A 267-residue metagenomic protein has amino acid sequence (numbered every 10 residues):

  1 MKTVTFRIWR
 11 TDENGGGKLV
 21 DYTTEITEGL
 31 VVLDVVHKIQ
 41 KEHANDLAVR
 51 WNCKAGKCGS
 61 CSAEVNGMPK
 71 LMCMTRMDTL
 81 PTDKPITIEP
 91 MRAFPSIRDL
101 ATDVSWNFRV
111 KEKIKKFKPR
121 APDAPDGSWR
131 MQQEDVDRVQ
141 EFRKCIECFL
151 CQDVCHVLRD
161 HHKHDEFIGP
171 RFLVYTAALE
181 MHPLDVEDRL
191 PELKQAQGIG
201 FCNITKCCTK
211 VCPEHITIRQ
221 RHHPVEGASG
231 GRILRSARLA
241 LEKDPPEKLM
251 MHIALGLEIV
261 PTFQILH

Functional and structural regions predicted by a protein language model:
K2-Y22: Eukaryote-biased recognition of intrinsically disordered, low-complexity regulatory segments
V20-L30: Short, contiguous acidic and Ser/Thr-rich linear segments
L30-N45, I86-H252, G256: Ferredoxin-type iron-sulfur electron-transfer modules in oxidoreductases and energy-metabolism complexes
A48-R50: A cross-kingdom feature strongest in bacterial/archaeal respiratory oxidoreductases
C53-C61: Short, structured protein-protein interaction patches enriched in aromatics and acidic/basic residues, typified by
V65-I88: Glycine-rich phosphate/adenylate-binding loop and adjacent beta-alpha elements of nucleotide- or dinucleotide-binding
P261-L266: Short, intrinsically disordered C-terminal tails of secreted or membrane-associated proteins
